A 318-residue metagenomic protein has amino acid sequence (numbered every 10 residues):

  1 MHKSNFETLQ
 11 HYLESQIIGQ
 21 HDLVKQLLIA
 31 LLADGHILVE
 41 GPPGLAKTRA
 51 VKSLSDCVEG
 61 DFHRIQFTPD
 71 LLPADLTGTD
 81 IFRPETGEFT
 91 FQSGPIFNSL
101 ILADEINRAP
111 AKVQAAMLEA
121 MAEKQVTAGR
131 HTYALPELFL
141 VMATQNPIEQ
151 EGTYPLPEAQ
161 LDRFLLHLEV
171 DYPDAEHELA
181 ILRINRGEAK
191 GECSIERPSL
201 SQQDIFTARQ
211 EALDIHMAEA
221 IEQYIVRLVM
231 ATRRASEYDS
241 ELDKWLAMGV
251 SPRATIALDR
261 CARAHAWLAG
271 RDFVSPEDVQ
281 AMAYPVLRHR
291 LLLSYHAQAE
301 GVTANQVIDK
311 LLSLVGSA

Functional and structural regions predicted by a protein language model:
M1-L23, I215: Dynamic helix-loop-helix/coil hinge segments at AAA+ ATPase domain boundaries and subdomain interfaces
Q26-I29, F82-L102, H131: Conserved alpha-helical scaffold flanking the Walker A/P-loop in AAA+ ATPase domains
L31-T68: Walker A/P-loop
I37, I101, F139: Conserved beta-strand position immediately N-terminal to the Walker
G41, D104-E105, A116: Walker B catalytic acidic pair
R83-E88, A109, V113, M121-I215 (+1 more regions): Canonical AAA+ ATPase core
C193-R234, S240-T255: Conserved AAA+ ATPase small/helical "lid" subdomain
R234-A318: C-terminal engagement/docking regions of AAA+ P-loop ATPases
